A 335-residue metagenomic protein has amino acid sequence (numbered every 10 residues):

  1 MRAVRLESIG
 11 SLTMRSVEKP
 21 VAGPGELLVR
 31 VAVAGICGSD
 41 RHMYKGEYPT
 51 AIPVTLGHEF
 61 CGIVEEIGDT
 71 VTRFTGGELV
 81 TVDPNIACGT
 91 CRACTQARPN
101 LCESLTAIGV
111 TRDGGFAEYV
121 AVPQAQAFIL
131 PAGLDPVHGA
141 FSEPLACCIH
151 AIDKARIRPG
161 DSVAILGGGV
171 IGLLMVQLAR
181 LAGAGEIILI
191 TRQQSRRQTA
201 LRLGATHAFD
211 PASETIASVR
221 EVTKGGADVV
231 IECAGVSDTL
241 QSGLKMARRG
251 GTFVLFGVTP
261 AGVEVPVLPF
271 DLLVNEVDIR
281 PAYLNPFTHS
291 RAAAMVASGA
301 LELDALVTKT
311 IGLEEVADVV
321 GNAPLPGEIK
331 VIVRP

Functional and structural regions predicted by a protein language model:
M1, Q241-K245, P286-P335: C-terminal hydrophobic helical "lid"/dimerization subdomain of Rossmann-like NAD(P)H-dependent oxidoreductases
E18-A34, E47-R92, P131-G133: Glycine-rich beta-strand-centered segment in the early N-terminal region that forms part of a ligand/cofactor-binding
C88-L166: NAD(P)H dinucleotide-binding glycine-rich loop of Rossmann-like/cofactor-binding domains, especially the beta1-alpha1
A117, T191-T199, V263-L268: Short, glycine/polar-rich helix-capping loops at beta-to-alpha or helix-loop-helix junctions that flank or form
D161, G251-T252, I329: Glycine-centered, small-residue-biased loops immediately flanking beta-strands in adenine/cofactor-binding cores
I165-L166, R180-S242: Adenosine-nucleotide cofactor-binding segment
G172-L173: N-terminal Rossmann-fold NAD(P) dinucleotide-binding loop
S237-S298, P335: Glycine-rich phosphate-binding loop and adjacent beta-alpha segment of Rossmann(oid) nucleotide-cofactor-binding
